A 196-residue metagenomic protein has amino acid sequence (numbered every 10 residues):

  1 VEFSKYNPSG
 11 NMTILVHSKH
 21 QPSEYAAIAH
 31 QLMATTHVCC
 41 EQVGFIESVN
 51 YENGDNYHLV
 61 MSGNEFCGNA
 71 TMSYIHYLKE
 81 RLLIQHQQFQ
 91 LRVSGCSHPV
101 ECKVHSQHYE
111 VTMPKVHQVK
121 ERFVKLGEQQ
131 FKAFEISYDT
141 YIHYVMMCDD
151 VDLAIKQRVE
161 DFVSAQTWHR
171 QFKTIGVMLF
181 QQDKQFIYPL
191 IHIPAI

Functional and structural regions predicted by a protein language model:
V1-Q107, S137, H143-I196: A glycine-rich beta-to-alpha transition motif near the start of alpha/beta enzyme domains, typified by
V111-K156: Surface-exposed beta-loop interaction hotspot
